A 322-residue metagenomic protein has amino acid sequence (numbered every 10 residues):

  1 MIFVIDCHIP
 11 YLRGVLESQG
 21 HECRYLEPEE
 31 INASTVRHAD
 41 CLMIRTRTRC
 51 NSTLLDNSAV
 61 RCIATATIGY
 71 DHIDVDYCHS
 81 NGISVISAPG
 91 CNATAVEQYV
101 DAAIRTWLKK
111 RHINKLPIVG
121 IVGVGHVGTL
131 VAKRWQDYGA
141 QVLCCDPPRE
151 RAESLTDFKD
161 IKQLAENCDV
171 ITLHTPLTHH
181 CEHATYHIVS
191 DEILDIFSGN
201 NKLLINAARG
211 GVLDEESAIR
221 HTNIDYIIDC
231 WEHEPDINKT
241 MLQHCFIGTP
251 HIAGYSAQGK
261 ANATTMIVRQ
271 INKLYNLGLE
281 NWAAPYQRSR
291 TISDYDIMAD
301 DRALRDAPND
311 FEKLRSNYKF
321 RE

Functional and structural regions predicted by a protein language model:
M1-A39: N-terminal glycine-/charge-rich "phosphate-binding" loop or analogous flexible N-terminal tail
D6, D40-R111: Phosphate/diphosphate ligand-binding glycine-rich loop within oxidoreductases
D6-C7, P89, E97, K115-Q136: Glycine-rich adenosine-cofactor-binding loop
C50-N51, E150-K239: Rossmann-like adenosine-cofactor binding region
N57-C62, N81-S84, A140, G199-L203 (+1 more regions): A short helix->loop->beta-strand "cap" motif at the edges of active sites that frequently abuts
E97-H112, D137-A140, T265-L274: Oxidoreductase and adenylate-handling cofactor-binding alpha/beta cores
D137-L155: NAD(P)-binding Rossmann-fold cofactor-contacting core
N201-E322: Rossmann-like dinucleotide-binding domain for NAD(H)/NADP(H)
